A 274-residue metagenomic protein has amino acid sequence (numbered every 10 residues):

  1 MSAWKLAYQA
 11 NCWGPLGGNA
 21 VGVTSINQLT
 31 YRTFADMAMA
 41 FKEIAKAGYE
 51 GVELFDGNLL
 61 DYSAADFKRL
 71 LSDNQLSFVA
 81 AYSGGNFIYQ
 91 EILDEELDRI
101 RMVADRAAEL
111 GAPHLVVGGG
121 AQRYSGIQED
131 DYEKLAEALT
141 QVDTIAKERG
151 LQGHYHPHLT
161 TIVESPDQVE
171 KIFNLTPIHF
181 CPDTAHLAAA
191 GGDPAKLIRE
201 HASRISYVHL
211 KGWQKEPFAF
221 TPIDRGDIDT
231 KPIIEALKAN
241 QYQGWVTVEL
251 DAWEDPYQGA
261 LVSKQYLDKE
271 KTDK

Functional and structural regions predicted by a protein language model:
M1-A108, K147, L151, H179 (+1 more regions): N-terminal pre-domain/capping segments
K5-N11, V79-A81, A112, V116-V117 (+2 more regions): Non-cysteine beta-strand/loop elements that form the S-adenosyl-L-methionine
A20-F34, G126, P166, E170 (+2 more regions): Gly/Pro-rich active-site loop or hairpin
M37, F41, A64-K68, I100-D105 (+7 more regions): Generic structural signal for well-ordered alpha-helices, preferentially at hydrophobic/aromatic core positions
K46-Y49, A112, P177, I205 (+1 more regions): A structural motif
G51-D66, N86-E96, R123-I127, L159-E164 (+3 more regions): Acidic-and-aromatic substrate-binding clefts and catalytic sites of carbohydrate-active enzymes
V52-E53, L115, F180, V208 (+1 more regions): Hydrophobic residues within beta-strands of alpha/beta enzymes
D73, F78, I88-F180, A189: Active-site acidic/histidine proton-transfer and metal-coordination neighborhood in alpha/beta enzyme cores
